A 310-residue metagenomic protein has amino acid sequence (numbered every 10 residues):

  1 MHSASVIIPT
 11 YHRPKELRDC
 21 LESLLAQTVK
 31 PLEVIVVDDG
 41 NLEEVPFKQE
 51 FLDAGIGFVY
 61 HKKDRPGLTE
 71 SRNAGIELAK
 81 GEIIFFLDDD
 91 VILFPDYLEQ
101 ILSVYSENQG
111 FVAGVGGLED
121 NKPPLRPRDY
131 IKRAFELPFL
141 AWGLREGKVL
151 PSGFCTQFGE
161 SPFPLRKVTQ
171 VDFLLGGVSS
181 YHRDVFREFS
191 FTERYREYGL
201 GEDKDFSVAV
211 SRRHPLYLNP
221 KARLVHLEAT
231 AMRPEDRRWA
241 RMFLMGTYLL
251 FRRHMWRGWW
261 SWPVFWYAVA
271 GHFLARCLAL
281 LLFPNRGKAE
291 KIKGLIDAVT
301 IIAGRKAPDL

Functional and structural regions predicted by a protein language model:
M1-A26: N-proximal low-complexity "stem/linker" segments adjacent to membrane-targeting elements
L21-K62, S103-E107: Acidic donor-binding segment of Leloir-type glycosyltransferases
K63-A79: Glycine-rich, basic loop-to-helix element that forms the pyrophosphate-binding segment of sugar-nucleotide handling
I84: Short aromatic/hydrophobic "clamp" motif used to bind/position activated sugar donors
D96-R145: Conserved donor NDP-sugar-binding/catalytic core segment of glycosyltransferases
R145-S180, S211: A recurrent flexible, glycine/aromatic-enriched loop bordering the glycosyltransferase active site that acts as
L174-G177, E197-F206: Acidic donor-binding loop at a coil-to-helix junction in glycosyltransferase catalytic cores that engages
R238-G246, W256-L310: Non-catalytic, C-terminal membrane-associated alpha-helical segments of glycosyltransferases
